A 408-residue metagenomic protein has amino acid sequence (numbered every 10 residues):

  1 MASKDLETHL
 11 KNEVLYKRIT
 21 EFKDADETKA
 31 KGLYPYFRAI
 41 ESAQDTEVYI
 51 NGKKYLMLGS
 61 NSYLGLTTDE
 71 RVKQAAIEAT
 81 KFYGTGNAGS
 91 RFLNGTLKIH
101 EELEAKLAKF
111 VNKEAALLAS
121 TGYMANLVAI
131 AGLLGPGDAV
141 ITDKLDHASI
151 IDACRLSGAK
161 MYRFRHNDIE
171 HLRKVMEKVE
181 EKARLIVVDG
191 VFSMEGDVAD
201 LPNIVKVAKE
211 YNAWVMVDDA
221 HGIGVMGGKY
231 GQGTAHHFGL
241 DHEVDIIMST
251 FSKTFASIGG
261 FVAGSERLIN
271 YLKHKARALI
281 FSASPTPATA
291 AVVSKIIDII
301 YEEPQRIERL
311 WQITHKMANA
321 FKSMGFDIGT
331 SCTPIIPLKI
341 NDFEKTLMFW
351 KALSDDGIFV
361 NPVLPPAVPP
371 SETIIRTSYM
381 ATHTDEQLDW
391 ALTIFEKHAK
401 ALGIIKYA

Functional and structural regions predicted by a protein language model:
M1-K4, E70, Q74-E78, F82 (+2 more regions): PLP-dependent enzyme catalytic core of the Aspartate aminotransferase-like
A2-L6, K11, Y16-T85, A213: N-terminal "arm"/small-domain region of PLP-dependent enzymes with the aminotransferase-like
S90-N94, E104-V128: Short loop-beta-helix segment that forms the pyridoxal 5′-phosphate
A129-A148: Conserved PLP-anchoring active-site segment centered on the Schiff-base-forming lysine
Y162-V217: Active-site phosphate-binding strand-loop segment of PLP-dependent enzymes
H236-Y271: Active-site PLP attachment segment
S284-E303, R309, I313-H315, K322-M324: Structural motif of enzymes handling amino- and sulfur-group chemistry
E308-H315, K322-G357, A367, S371-E372 (+1 more regions): Conserved PLP-binding catalytic core of the aspartate aminotransferase-like
